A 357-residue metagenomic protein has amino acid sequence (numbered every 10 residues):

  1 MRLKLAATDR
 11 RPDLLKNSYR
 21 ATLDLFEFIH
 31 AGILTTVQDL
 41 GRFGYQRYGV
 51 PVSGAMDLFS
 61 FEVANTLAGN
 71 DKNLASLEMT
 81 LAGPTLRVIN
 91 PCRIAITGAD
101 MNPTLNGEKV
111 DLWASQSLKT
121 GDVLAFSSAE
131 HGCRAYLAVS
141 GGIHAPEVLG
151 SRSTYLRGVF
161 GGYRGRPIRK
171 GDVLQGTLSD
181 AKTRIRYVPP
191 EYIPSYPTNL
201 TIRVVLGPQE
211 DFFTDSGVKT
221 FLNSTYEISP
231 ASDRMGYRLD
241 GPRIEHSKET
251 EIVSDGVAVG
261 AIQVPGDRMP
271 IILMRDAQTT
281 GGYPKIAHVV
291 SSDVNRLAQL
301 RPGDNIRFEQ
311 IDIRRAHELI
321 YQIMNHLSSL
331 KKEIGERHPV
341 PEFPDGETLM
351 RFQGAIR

Functional and structural regions predicted by a protein language model:
R2-L5, L14-R357: Conserved "landmark" site that anchors the functional core of diverse proteins
